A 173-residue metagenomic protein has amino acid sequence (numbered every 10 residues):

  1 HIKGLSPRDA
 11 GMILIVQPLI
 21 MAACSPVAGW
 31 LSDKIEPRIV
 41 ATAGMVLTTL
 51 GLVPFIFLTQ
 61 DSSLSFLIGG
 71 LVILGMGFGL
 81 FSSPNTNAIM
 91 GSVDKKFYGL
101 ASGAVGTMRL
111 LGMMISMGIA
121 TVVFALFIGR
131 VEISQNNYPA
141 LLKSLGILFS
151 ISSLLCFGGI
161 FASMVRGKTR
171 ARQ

Functional and structural regions predicted by a protein language model:
H1-S82, D94-K96: Transmembrane core module of solute transporters
A10, V40, A101, L148-I151: Alpha-helical transmembrane segments of multi-pass secondary-active solute transporters
I20-C24, M108, G112, L155: MFS transmembrane alpha-helix packing/gate-lining sites
P26-W30, N87, M117, T121: Small-residue-mediated transmembrane helix hinge/kink sites in multi-pass secondary transporters
L58-S62, D94, I128-G129, R166-R170: Short helix-capping/hinge motifs at transmembrane helix termini and TM-loop junctions
P84-S92: Intracellular helix-loop hinge segments at the cytoplasmic ends of transmembrane helices in 12-TM rocker-switch-type
N87, Q135-Q173: Transmembrane-helix exit segments and adjacent C-terminal regions of multi-pass membrane proteins
F97-I128: A late C-terminal transmembrane helix in Major Facilitator Superfamily
